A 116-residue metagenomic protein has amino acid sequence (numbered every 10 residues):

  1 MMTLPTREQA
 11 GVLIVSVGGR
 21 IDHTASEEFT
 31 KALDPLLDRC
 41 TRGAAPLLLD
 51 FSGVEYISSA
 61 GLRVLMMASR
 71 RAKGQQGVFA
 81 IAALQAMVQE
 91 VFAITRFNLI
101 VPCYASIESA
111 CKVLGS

Functional and structural regions predicted by a protein language model:
M1-S16: Short beta-strand/loop segment at the start of cytosolic alpha/beta domains
R7, A82, Y104: General small-molecule cofactor/ligand-binding pocket signal
G11, F97-I100, S106: Glycine-centered tight turns that cap/initiate beta-strands
H23-V101: Amphipathic alpha-helical interaction surfaces in cytosolic regulatory modules
P102-S116: A charged, well-structured terminal subsegment
